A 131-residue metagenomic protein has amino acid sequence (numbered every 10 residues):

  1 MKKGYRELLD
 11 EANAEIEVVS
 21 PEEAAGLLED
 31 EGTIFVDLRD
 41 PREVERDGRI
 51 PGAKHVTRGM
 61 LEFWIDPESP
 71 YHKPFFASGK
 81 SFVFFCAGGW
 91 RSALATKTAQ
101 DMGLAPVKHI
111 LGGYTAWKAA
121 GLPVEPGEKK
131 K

Functional and structural regions predicted by a protein language model:
M1-T33, P41-F82, W90-K131: Rhodanese-like catalytic fold shared by cysteine-dependent sulfurtransferases and DSP/PTP-type phosphatases
V36: Active-site flanking residues adjacent to catalytic metal/cofactor-binding acidic residues
F85: Short, surface-exposed ligand- or partner-binding patches at beta-edge/loop junctions that are enriched in aromatics
